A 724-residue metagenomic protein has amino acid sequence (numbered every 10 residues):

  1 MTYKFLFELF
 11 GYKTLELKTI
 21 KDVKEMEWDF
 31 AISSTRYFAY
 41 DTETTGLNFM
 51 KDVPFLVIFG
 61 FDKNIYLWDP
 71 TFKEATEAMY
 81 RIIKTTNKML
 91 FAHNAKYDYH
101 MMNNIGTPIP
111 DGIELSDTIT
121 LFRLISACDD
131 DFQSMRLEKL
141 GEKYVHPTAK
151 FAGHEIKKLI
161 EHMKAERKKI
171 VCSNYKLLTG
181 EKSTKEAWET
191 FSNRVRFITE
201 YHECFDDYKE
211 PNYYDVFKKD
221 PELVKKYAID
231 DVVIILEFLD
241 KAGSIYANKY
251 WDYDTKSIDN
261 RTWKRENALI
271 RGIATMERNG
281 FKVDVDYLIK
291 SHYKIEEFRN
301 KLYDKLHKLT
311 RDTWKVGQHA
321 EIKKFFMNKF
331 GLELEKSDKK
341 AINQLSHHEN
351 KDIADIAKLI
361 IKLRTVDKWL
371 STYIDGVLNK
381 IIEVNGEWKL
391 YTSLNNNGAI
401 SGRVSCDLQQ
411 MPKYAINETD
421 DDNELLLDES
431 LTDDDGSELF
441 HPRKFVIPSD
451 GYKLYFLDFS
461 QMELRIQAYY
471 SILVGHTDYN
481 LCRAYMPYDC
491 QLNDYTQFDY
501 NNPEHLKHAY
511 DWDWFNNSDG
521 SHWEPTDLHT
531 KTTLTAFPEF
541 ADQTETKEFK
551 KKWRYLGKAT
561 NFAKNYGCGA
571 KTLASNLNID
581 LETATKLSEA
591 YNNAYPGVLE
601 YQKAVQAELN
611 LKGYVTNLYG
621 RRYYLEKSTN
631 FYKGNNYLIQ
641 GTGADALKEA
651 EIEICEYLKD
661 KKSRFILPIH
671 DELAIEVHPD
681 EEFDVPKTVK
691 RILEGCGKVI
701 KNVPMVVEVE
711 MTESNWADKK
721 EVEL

Functional and structural regions predicted by a protein language model:
T2, F10-K18, T42-N48, D52-P54 (+7 more regions): Acidic, glycine-rich two-metal-ion catalytic cores of nucleic acid-processing enzymes
Y3-K18, N48, D52-G243, S337 (+2 more regions): Active-site-proximal helix-loop-helix substrate-binding element of RNase H-like nuclease domains
F38-Y40, S116-I119, P448-E463, K564-G567 (+1 more regions): Conserved catalytic palm subdomain of right-hand nucleotidyl-transferase polymerases, strongest for RNA-directed enzymes
I109-G112, K150, H154-K315, S471-S521: Mixed-charge, glycine-rich, non-catalytic linkers/tails in nucleic-acid processing enzymes
L115-D117, G317-E321, Y555, S588 (+2 more regions): Short Gly/Ser/Thr- and Asp/Glu-enriched loop/turn motifs at secondary-structure junctions
D117, D231-I235, L269-R278, D284-V285 (+5 more regions): Catalytic palm active-site di-aspartate
L236, S291-A320, Y591-K603, D680-L724: Polymerase palm active-site segment centered on the conserved acidic dipeptide of motif C
R261-K358, Y566-V605: Extended, well-ordered alpha-helical scaffold/bundle regions in very large, multi-domain proteins
